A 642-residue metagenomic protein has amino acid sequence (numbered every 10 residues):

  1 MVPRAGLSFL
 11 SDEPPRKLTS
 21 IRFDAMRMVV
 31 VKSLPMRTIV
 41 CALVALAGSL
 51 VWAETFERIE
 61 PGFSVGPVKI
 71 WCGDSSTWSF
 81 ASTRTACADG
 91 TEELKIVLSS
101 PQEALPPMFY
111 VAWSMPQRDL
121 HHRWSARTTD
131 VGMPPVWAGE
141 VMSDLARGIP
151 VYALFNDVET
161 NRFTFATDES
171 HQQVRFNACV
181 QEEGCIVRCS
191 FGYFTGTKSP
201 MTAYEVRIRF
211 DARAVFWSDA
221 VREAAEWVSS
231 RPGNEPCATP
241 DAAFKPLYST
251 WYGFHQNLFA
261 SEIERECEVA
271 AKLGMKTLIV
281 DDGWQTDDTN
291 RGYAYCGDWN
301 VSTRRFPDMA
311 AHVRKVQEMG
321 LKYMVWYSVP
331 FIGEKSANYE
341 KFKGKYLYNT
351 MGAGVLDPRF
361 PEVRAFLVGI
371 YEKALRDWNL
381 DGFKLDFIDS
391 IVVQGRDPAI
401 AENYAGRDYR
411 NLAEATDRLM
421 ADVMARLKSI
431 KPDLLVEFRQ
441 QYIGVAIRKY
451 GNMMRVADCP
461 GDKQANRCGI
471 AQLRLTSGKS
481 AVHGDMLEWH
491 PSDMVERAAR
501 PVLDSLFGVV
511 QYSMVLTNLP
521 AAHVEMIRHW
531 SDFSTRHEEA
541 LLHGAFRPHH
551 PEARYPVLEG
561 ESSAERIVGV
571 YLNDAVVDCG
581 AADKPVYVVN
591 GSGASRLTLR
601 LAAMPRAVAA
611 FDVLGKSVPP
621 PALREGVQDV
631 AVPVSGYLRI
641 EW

Functional and structural regions predicted by a protein language model:
E54-W227, N234, D583, S595-L601 (+4 more regions): N-terminal accessory beta-strand-rich subdomains and adjacent acidic, glycine-rich linkers that precede catalytic cores
K198-E205, L419-V632: Active-site-proximal substrate-binding groove within the catalytic cores of carbohydrate-active enzymes
D219-E235, K276-V280, R304-G352, D433-E437 (+1 more regions): Glycine-rich, aromatic-flanked loop segments that form ligand/cofactor-binding clefts across common enzyme folds
W227-V269, L273-T277, Q285-T286: An acidic-aromatic substrate-binding cleft motif
K245, Y252-Q256, K322-D377: Active-site-adjacent "subsite" loops/lids of carbohydrate-active enzymes
Y248, L278, V316, L367 (+3 more regions): Conserved, mostly hydrophobic/aromatic
G274-W284, L367-A401: Active-site groove signature of glycoside hydrolases
W284-M309, S336-E362, S390-D417: Aromatic- and acidic-residue-enriched carbohydrate-binding clefts of CAZyme catalytic domains
